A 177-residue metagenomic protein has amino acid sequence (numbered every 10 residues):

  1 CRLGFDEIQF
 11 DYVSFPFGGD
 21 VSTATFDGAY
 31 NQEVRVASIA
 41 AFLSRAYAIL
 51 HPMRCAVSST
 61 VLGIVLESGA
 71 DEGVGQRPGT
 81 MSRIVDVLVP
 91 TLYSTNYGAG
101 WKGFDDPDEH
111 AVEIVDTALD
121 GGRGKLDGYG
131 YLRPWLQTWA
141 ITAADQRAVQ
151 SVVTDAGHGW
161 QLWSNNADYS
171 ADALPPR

Functional and structural regions predicted by a protein language model:
C1, G28-A37, G103-V112, T138-A140: The substrate-binding groove and active-site-proximal loops of carbohydrate-active enzymes, especially glycoside
C1-R2, N166: Active-site-adjacent "subsite" loops/lids of carbohydrate-active enzymes
L3-V34: Active-site-proximal loop/short-helix segments that contain or immediately flank catalytic acid/base residue(s)
Q9-P16, V34-V74, D127-I141: Aromatic-lined carbohydrate-recognition surfaces of secreted/lumenal glycan-active proteins
S38-A48, P52, Q76, T80-R83 (+2 more regions): Alpha-helical scaffolding segments of alpha/beta enzyme cores, especially the outer helices of TIM-barrel or partial
A56, S68-D71, G75-N96, R123: Aromatic-lined glycan-binding groove of carbohydrate-active enzymes
V85-W101, D108-R177: Substrate-binding cleft of secreted/luminal carbohydrate-active enzymes
